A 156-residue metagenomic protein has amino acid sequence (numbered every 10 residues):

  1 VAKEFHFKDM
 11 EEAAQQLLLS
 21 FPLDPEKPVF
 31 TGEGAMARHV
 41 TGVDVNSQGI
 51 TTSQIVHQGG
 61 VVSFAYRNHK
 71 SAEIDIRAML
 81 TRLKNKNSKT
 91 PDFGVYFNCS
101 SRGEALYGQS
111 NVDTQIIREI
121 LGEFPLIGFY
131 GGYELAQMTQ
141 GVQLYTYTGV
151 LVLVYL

Functional and structural regions predicted by a protein language model:
V1-F124, F129-L156: Small-residue-enriched flexible segments
